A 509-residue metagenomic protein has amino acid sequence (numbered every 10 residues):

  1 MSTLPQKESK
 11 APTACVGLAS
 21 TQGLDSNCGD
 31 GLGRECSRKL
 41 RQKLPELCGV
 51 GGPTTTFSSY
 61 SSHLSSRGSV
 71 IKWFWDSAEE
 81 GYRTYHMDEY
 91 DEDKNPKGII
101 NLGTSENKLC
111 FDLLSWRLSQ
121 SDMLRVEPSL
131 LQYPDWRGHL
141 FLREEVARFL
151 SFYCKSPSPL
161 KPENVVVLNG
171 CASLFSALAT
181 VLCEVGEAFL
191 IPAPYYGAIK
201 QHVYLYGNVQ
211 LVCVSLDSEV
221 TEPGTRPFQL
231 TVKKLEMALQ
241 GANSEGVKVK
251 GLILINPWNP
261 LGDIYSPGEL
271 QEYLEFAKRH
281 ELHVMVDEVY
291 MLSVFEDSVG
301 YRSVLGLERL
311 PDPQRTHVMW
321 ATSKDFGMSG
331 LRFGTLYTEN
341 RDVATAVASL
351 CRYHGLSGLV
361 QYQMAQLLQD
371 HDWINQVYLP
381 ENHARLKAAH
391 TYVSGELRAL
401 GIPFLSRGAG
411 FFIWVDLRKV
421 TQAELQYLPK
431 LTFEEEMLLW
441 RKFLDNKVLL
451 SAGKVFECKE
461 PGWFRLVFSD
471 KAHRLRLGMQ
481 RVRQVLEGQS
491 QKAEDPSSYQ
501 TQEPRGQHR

Functional and structural regions predicted by a protein language model:
S2-G81, E89-R509: PLP-dependent class I/II
